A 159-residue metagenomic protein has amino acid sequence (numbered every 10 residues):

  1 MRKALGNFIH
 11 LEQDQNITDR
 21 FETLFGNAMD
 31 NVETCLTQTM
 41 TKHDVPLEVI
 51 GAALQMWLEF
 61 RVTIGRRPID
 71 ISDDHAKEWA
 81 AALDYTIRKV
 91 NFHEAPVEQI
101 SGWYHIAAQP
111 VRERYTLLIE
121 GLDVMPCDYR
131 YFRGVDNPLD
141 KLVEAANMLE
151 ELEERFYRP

Functional and structural regions predicted by a protein language model:
M1-P159: Non-catalytic, interaction-prone regions of core transcription and DNA-replication machinery
